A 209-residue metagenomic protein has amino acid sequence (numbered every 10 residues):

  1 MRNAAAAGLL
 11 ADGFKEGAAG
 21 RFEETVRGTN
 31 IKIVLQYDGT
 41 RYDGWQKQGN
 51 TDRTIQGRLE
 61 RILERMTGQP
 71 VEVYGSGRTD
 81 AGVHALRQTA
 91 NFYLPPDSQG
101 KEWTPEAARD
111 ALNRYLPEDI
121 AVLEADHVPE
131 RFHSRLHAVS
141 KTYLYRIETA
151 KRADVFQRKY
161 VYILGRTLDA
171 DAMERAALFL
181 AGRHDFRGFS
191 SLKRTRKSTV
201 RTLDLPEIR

Functional and structural regions predicted by a protein language model:
L10-R209: Structured-RNA-binding interfaces characteristic of tRNA pseudouridine synthases
